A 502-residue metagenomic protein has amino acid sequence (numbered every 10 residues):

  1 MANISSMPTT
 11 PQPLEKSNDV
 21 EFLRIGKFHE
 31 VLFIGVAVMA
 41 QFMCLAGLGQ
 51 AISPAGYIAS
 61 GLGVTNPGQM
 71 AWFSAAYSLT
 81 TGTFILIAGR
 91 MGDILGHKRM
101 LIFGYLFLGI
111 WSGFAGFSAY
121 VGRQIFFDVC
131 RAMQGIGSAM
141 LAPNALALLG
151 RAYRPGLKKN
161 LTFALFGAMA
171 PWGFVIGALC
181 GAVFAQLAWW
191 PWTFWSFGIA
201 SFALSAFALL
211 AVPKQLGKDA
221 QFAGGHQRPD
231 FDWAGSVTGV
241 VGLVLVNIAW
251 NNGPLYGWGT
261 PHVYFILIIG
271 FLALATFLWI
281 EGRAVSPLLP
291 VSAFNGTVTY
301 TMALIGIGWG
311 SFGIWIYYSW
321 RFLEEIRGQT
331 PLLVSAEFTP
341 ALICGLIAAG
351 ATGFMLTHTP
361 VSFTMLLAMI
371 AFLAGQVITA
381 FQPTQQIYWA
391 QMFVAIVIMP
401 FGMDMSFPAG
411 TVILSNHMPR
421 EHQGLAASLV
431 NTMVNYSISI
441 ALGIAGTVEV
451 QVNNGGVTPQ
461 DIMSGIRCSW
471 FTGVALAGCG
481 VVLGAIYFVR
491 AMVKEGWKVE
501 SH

Functional and structural regions predicted by a protein language model:
M1-A46, A51, S60: Cytosolic juxtamembrane N-terminal segment immediately preceding the first transmembrane helix of multi-pass
V36-A37, I52, P261, S286-G456 (+1 more regions): 12-transmembrane solute porter fold
I52-T83, F126-D128, L332: Extracellular/periplasmic helix-loop-helix junction of adjacent transmembrane segments in MFS-like secondary
I58-A59, M91-G92, A115, C180-A188 (+5 more regions): Interfacial helix-cap and linker-helix signal at transmembrane-aqueous boundaries of multi-pass secondary transporters
A75-R90, A142-L146, T339-T352: Central cavity-lining transmembrane alpha-helices of secondary-active solute carriers, predominantly the Major
F84-H97, A185, I347-F363: Helix-to-loop junctions at the C-terminal end of transmembrane segments in multipass secondary transporters
I85, M91-A234: Helix-loop-helix hairpins in multi-pass membrane proteins, especially solute transporters
A188-A303, S311: Hydrophobic transmembrane-helix bundles of small-molecule transporters
